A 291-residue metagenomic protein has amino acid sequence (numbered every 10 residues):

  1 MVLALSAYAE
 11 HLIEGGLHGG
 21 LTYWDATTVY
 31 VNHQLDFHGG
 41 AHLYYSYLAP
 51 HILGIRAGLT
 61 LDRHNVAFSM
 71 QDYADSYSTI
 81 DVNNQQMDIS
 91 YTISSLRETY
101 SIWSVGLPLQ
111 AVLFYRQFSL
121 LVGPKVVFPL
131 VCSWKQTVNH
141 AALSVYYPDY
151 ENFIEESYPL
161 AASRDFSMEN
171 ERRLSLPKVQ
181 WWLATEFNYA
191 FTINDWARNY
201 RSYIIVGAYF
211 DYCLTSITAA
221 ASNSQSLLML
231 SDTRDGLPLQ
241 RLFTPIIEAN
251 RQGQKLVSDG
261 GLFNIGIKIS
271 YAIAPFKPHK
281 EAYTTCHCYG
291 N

Functional and structural regions predicted by a protein language model:
M1-A9, A184: Hydrophobic h-region of N-terminal signal peptides that target proteins for export in Gram-negative bacteria
Y8-L12, L48-I55, T192-V206, F276-G290: Short loop/turn motifs that connect adjacent beta-strands in outer-membrane beta-barrel proteins
Y8-L48, S270-F276, Y289-N291: Short glycine/proline- and aromatic-enriched beta-strand/turn motifs that initiate or cap beta-hairpins
H11-L17, L53-L59, V105-L107, F118-F128 (+3 more regions): Transmembrane beta-strands of outer-membrane beta-barrel proteins
G19-D25, L61-N65, Y115, V126-C132 (+3 more regions): Transmembrane beta-strands of outer-membrane beta-barrel pores
D25, L43-H51, L113-Q117, F187-A197 (+2 more regions): Outer-membrane beta-barrel proteins
D25-Q34, H64-I102, P129-Q180, S216-N264: Extracellular/periplasm-exposed beta-strand and loop segments of Gram-negative cell-envelope proteins, dominated by
R164-D165, R173-D195, R201-I205, Y209-T218: Extended serine/threonine-enriched, polar tracts that run as long, contiguous segments within proteins
